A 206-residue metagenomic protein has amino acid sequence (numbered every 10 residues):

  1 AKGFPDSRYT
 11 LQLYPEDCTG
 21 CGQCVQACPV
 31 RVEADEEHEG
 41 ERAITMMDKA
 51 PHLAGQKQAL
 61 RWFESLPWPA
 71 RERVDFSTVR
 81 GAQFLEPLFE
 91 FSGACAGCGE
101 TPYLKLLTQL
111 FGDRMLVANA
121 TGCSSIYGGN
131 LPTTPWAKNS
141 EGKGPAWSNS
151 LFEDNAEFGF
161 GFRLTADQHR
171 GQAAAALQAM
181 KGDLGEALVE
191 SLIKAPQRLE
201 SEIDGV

Functional and structural regions predicted by a protein language model:
A1, Y14, Q23-P51, R71-V74 (+2 more regions): Iron-sulfur cluster-binding cysteine motifs and their immediate structural context in ferredoxin-like electron-transfer
A1-G20, I44-H52, A82-S92: Ferredoxin-like iron-sulfur electron-transfer modules
G3, E72-E86, G205-V206: Active-site-adjacent bridging/hinge elements
L11-C18, H52, Q56, T78 (+3 more regions): Hydrophobic alpha-helical scaffolding
C18, C28, Q83-L85, F89-P132: N-terminal amphipathic, basic-rich helices that act as targeting or association modules
Q23-C24, G40, G55-A59, G128-T133 (+1 more regions): Short acidic, glycine/serine/threonine-rich loops at helix termini
K57-V74, W136-A146: Acidic, Ser/Thr-rich peripheral helices and adjacent loops at domain boundaries
F152-V206: N-terminal leader/propeptide and maturation segments of large enzyme subunits in energy/redox metabolism and hydrolases
